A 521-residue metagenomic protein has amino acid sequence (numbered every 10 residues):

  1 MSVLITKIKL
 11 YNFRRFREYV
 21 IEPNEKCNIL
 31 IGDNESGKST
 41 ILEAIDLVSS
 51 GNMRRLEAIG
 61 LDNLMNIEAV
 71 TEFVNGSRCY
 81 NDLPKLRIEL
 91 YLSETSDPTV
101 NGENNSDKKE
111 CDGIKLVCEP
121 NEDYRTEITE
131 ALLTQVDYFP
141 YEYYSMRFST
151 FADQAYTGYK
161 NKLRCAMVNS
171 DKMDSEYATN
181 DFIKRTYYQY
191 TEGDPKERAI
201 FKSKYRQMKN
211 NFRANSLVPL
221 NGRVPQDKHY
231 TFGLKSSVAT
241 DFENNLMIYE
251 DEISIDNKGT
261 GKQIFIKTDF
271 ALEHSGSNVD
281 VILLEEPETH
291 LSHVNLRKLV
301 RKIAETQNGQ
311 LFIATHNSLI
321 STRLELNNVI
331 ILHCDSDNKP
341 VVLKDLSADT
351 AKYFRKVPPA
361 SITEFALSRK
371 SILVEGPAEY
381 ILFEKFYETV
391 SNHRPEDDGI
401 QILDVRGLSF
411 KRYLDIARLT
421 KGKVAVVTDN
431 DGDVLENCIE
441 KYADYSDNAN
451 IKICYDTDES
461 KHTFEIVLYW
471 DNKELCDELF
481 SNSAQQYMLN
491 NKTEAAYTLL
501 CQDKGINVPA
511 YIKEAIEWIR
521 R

Functional and structural regions predicted by a protein language model:
M1-S49, F242-E364, Y380-I381, E388-V390 (+4 more regions): Switch/communication elements of ASCE P-loop NTPase nucleotide-binding domains
E43-K108: Conserved P-loop NTP-binding catalytic core
D62-C79, S347-L367: Surface-exposed acidic, glycine/proline-enriched linker/cap segments that occur as 15-30-residue helix-coil
C79-L83, S106-K109, F139, L272-S277 (+4 more regions): Conserved catalytic network of the ASCE P-loop NTPase/AAA+ motor domain
R87, E94-N210: Electropositive, glycine-dotted interaction segments that contact anionic polymers or phosphate-rich ligands
E94-D97, E119-Y124, A152-D153, E288 (+6 more regions): Conserved nucleotide-binding/hydrolysis micro-motifs of P-loop NTPases
T186-I266, F270-V281: Extended helical coiled-coil dimerization/tether regions that scaffold and oligomerize large DNA-maintenance assemblies
S361-I372, Y380-R521: Acidic, Mg2+-coordinating catalytic modules of nucleic-acid enzymes
